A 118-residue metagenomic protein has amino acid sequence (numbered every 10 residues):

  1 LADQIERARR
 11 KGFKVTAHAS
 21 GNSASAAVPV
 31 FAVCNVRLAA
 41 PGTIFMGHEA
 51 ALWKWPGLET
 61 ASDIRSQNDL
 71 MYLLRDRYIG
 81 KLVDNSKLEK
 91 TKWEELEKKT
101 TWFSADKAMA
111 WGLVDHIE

Functional and structural regions predicted by a protein language model:
L1-G57: Cleft-lining beta-strand/loop regions that shape enzyme active-site pockets
K54-E118: Charged, glycine-interspersed solvent-exposed loop segments at helix/strand-loop junctions that cap or gate access
